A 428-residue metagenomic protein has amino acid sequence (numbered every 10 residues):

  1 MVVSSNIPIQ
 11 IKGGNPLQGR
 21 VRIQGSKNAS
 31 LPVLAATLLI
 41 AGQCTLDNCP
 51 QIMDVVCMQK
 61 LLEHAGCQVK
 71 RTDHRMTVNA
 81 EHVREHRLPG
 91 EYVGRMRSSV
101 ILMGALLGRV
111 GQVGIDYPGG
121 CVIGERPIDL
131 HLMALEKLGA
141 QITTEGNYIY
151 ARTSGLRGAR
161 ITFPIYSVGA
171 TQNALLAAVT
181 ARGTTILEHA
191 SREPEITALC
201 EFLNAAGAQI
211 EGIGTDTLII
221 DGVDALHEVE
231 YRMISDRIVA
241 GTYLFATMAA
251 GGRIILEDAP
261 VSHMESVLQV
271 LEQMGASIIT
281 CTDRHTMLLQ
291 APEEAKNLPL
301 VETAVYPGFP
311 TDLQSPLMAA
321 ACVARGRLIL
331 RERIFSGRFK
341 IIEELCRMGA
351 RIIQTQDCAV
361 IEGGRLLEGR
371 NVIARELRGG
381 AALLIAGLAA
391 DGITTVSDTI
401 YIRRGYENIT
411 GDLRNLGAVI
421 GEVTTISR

Functional and structural regions predicted by a protein language model:
M1-R428: Short, structured segments at the rim of ligand-binding sites
